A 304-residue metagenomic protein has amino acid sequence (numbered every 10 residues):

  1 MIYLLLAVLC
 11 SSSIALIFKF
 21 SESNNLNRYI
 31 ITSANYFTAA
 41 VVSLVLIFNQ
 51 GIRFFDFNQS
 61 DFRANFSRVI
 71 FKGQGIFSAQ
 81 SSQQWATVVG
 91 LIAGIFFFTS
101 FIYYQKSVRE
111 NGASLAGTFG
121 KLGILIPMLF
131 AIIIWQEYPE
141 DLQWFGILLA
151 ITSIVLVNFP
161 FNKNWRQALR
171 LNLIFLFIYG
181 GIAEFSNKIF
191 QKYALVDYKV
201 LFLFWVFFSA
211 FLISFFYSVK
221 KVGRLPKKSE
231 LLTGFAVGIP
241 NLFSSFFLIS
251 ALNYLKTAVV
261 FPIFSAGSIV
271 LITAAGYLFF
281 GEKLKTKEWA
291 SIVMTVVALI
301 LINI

Functional and structural regions predicted by a protein language model:
M1-I95, F101-E110, F161-I174, F207-I239 (+2 more regions): Membrane-interface interhelical linkers
M1-L9, L122-I178, K287-I304: Juxtamembrane helix-loop boundary signature in multi-pass membrane transporters
C10-I14, F96-Y103, G123-F130, L149-V157 (+2 more regions): Membrane-embedded alpha-helical core segments of multi-pass
S21, I31, S107, I133-Q136 (+4 more regions): Hydrophobic/aromatic residues within transmembrane alpha-helices of multi-pass small-molecule transporters
Y29, S114, E140, D197-L201 (+2 more regions): Residues that define the loop-to-transmembrane-helix transition and helix capping in multi-pass membrane transporters
T38-V42, F119-I133, L148, S209-I213 (+3 more regions): Alpha-helical transmembrane segments of compact multi-pass small-molecule transporters, enriched in specific families
V42-F55, M128-P139, Y179-L195, N241-T257 (+1 more regions): Hydrophobic alpha-helical transmembrane segments in multi-pass integral membrane proteins
E110, S114-K121, W144, L255 (+2 more regions): Replace "multi-pass membrane enzymes" with "multi-pass membrane proteins
